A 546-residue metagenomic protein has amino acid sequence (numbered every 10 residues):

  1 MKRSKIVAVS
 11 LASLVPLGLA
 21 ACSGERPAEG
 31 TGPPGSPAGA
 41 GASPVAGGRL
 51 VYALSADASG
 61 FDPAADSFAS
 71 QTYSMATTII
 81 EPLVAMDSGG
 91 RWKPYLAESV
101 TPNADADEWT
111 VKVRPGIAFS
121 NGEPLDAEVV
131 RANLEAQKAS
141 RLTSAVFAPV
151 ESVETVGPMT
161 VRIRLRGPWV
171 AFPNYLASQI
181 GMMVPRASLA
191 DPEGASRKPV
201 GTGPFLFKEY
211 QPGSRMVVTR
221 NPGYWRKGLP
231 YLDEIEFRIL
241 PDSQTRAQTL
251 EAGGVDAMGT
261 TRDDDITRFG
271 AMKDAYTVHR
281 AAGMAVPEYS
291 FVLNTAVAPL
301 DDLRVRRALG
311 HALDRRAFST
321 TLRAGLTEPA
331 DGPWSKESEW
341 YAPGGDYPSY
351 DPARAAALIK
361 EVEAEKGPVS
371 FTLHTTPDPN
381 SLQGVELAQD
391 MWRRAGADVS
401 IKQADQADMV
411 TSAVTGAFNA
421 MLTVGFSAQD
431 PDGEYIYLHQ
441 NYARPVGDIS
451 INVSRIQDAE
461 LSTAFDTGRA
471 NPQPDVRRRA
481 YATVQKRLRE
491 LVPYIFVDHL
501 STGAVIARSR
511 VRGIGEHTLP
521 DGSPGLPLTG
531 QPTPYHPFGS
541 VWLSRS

Functional and structural regions predicted by a protein language model:
G18-A21: C-terminal motif of bacterial Sec signal peptides marking the signal peptidase cleavage site
G41-P44, A69-A104, S178-T202, F207 (+8 more regions): Short, solvent-exposed loop/beta-turn-alpha elements that line the ligand-binding surface or hinge of extracytoplasmic
V51, D126-N133, P158-R164, G203-P204 (+5 more regions): Alpha-helical secondary-structure segments
Y52, R393-P445, A480: Periplasmic binding protein-like
E98-R141, V156, R162, R246-A252 (+1 more regions): Aromatic- and charge-enriched surface segment that lines or borders ligand/interaction sites
D105, K112, A145-A187, E209: Surface-exposed binding/hinge segments that line and control ligand-binding clefts or catalytic entry sites
R220, L300-D390, R394, Q457 (+3 more regions): Append "and occasionally in soluble cytosolic enzymes with long acidic Gly/Pro-rich linkers
P222-R268, D398: Ligand-site clamp/hinge motif
